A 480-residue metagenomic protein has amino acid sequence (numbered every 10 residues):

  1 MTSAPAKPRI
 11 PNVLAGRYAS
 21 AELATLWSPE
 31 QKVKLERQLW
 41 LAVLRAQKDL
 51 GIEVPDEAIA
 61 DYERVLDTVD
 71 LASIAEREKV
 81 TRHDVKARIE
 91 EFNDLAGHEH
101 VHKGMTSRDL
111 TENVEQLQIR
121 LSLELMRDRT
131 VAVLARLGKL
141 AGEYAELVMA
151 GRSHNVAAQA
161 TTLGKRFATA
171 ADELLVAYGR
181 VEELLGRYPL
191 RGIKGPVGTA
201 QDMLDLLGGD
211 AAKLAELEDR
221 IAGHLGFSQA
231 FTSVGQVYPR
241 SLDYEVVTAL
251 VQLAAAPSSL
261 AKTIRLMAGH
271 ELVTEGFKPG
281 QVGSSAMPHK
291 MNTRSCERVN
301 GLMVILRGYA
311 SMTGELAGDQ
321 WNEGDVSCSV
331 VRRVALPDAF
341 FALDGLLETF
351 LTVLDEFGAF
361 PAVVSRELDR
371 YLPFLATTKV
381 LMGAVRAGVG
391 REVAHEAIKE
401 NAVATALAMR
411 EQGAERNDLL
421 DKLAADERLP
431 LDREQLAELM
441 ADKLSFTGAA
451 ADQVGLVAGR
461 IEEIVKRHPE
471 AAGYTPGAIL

Functional and structural regions predicted by a protein language model:
T2-A200, D205, G209-R220, G283 (+3 more regions): A helix-coil-helix interface module used to build multimeric assemblies and to scaffold catalytic/cofactor sites
R37, R82-V85, T130, L134-L137 (+7 more regions): Alpha-helical transition-metal enzyme core signature, strongest for iron centers
S107, L204, G208, A230-V234 (+5 more regions): A structural signal for small-residue-enriched, beta-sheet-centric alpha/beta enzyme cores and oligomeric scaffold folds
G142-G164, T274-K290, E323-V331, D355-L375: Glycine-rich cofactor-pocket loops
K165, Y244-Q252, K379-A387: Short, well-ordered beta-strand elements within core beta-sheets of diverse protein domains
A177, S228, G235-S329, R333: Glycine-rich anion/phosphate-binding loop at the beta-strand->alpha-helix junction
A211-Q236: Active-site-adjacent "gating/activation" loops or surface patches in catalytic cores
R298, I305-R391, A397-E400: Long, amphipathic alpha-helical stalk/connector segments used for oligomerization, subunit docking, or mechanical
